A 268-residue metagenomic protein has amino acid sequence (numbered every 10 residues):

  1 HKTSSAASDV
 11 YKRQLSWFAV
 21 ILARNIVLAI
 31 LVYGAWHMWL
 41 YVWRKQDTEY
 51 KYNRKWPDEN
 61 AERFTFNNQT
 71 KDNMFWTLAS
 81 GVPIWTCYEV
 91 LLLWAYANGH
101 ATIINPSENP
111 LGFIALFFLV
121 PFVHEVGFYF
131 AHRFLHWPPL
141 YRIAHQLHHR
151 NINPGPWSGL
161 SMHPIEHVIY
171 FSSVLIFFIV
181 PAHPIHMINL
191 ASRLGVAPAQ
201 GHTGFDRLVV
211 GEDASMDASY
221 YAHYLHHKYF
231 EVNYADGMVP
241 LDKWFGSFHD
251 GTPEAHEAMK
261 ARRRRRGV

Functional and structural regions predicted by a protein language model:
H1-A7, Y11: Single conserved hydrophobic/aromatic residue that forms the stacking wall/gate of nucleotide- or nucleobase-binding
S4, A261-V268: Eukaryotic N-terminal low-complexity, Ser/Thr- and Lys/Arg-rich leader segments that predominantly function as
S5, Y33-V42: Alpha-helical transmembrane segments of multi-pass membrane proteins
W17-I30, G112-V123: Alpha-helical transmembrane segments
A29-H37, I84-L91: Hydrophobic core of alpha-helical transmembrane segments in multi-pass integral membrane proteins
V42-W43, K51-Y96, N105-R262: Membrane-embedded catalytic scaffold of the fatty acid hydroxylase/desaturase
